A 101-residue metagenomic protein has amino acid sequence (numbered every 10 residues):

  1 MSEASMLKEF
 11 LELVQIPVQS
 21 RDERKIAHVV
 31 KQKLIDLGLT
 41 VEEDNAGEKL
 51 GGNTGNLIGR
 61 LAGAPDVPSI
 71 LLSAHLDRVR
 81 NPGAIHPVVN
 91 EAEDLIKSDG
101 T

Functional and structural regions predicted by a protein language model:
M1-R24: N-terminal capping segment at the start of a domain
E3-K8, L34-I35, H86-A92: Short amphipathic alpha-helical segments, especially helix-boundary/capping motifs
M6, F10, I26, P65-V67 (+1 more regions): Bulky hydrophobic/aromatic packing residues
V18, N45-A46, A74, D99: Short glycine-centered, acidic/aromatic-flanked micro-motifs in structured strand/loop junctions that mark active-site
Q19-D66: A non-catalytic alpha/beta surface segment that caps or lines the substrate-entry region of metallo-dependent hydrolase
N53, R60, D66-T101: Active-site metal-coordination/substrate-binding segment of hydrolases, especially metallo-dependent peptidases
